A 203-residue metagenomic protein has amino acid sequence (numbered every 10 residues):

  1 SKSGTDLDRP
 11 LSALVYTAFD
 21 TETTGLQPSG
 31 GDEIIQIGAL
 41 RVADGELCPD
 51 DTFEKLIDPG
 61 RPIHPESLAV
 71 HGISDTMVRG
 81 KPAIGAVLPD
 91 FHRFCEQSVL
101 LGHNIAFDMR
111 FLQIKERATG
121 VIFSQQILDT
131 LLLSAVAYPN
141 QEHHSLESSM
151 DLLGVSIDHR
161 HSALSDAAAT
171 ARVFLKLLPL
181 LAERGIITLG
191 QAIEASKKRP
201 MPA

Functional and structural regions predicted by a protein language model:
S1-P10, A171, L175-A203: Acidic two-metal-ion nuclease catalytic site recognized across multiple nuclease folds, prominently DnaQ/RNase D-T
K2-D8, S12-Q125, P139-H161, L189 (+1 more regions): Conserved non-catalytic scaffold segment of RNase H-like nuclease domains
T23-G25, L132, A169: Short, glycine/acidic-enriched loop or turn micro-motifs at the edges of active sites
L88-D90, T170-V173: Short secondary-structure transition/capping segments
I122-S134: Conserved beta-strand -> loop -> alpha-helix junction used to position metal-binding or nucleic-acid-contacting
L132-A135, D151, R172-L175: Generic alpha-helical structural context detector
D166: Conserved catalytic/binding loops enriched for acidic/polar residues
